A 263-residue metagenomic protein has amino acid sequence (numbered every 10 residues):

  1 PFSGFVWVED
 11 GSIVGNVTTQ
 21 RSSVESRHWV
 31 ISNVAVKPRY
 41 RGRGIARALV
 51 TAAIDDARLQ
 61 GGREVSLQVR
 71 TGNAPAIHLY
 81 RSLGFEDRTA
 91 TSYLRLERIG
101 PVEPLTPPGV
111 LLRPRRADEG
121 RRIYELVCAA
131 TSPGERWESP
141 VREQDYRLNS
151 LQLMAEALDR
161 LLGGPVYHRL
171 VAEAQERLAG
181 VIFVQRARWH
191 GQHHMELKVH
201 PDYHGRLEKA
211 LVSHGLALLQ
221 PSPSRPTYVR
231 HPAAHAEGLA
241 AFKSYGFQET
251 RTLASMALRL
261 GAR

Functional and structural regions predicted by a protein language model:
P1-V6, S12-G15, V30, Q152-V171: A short helix-loop-beta-strand connector motif used in the catalytic cores of GNAT acetyltransferases and, in some
V8, Q20, S32-R41, R70 (+1 more regions): A short, internal acetyl-CoA/4′-phosphopantetheine-binding micro-motif in the GNAT/acyltransferase core
W29, A57-Q68, P221-P232: Conserved GNAT acetyl-CoA-binding A-motif
N33-V36, G42-D55, L59, H78-S82 (+1 more regions): Conserved acetyl-CoA-binding loop-helix of GNAT-fold acetyltransferases
R47, T71-T89, A233-R251: Conserved active-site alpha-helix within GNAT-family acetyltransferase domains
Q68-V69, E86-I99, Q248-L260: Conserved catalytic-core motifs of GNAT/GCN5-like acyltransferases
R98-D118, A262-R263: Conserved N-terminal entry element of GNAT/NAT acetyltransferase domains
V110-E138: A short beta-loop-alpha structural element at the N-terminal edge of CoA-dependent acyl/N-acetyltransferase catalytic
